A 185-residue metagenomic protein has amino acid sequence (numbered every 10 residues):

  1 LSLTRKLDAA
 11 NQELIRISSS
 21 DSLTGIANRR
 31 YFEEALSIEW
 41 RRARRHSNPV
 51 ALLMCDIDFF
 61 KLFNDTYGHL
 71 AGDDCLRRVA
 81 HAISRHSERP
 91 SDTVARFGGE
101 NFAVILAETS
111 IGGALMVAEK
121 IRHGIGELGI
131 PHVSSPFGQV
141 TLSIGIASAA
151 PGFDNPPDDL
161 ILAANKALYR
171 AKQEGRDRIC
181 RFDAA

Functional and structural regions predicted by a protein language model:
L1, D8, Q12-I15, E33: Signal-transmission coiled-coil "S-helix" linker that connects upstream sensory/regulatory modules
I15-E34, C55-H69, R77: Conserved nucleotide-binding and Mg2+-coordinating catalytic segments in signaling enzymes
I15-R16, R29-P49, A80-E88, A107: Short regulatory alpha-helical coupling segments that immediately precede and/or link into cyclic nucleotide signaling
A51, S143: Cell-envelope/extracellular polymer assembly enzymes that use nucleotide-activated donors
H69, I111-E119, P136, A149-A185: Catalytic-core segments of nucleotide cyclases and related cyclic-nucleotide turnover enzymes
A80-S84, G113-P131, A163-N165: Alpha-helical scaffold within the catalytic cores of cyclic-nucleotide enzymes
T93-R96: A short pre-motif secondary-structure segment
